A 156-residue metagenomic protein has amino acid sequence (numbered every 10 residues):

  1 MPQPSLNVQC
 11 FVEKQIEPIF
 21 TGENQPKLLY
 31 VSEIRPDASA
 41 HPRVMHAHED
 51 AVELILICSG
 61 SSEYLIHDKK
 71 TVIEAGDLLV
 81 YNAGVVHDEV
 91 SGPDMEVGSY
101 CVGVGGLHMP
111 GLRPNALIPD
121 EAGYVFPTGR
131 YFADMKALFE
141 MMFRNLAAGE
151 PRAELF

Functional and structural regions predicted by a protein language model:
M1-E74, L78, A116, A122: Generic protein-terminus/edge-of-domain signal
I34-D37, K69, D94, L107 (+1 more regions): Generic structural motif
A38-V44, H87-V90, M109-L112: A short, acidic/glycine-rich surface segment
I57-S59, N82, G92: A short, compositionally biased micro-patch
G84-M109: Ligand-binding loop in jelly-roll beta-barrel domains
N115-F156: Amphipathic alpha-helical segments enriched in hydrophobic/aromatic residues interleaved with Lys/Arg
